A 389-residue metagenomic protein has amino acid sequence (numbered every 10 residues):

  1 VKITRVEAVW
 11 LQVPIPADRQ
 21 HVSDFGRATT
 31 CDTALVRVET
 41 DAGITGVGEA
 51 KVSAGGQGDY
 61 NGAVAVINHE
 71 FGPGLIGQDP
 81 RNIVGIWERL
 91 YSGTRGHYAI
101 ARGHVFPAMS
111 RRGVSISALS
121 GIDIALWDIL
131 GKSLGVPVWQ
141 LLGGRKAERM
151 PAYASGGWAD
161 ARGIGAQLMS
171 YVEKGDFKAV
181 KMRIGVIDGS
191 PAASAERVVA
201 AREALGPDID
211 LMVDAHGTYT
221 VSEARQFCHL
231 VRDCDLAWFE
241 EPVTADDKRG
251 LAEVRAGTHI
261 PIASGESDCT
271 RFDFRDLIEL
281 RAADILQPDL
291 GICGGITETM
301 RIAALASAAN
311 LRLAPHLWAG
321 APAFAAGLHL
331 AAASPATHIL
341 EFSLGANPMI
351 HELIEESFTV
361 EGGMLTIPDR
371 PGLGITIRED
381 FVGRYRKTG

Functional and structural regions predicted by a protein language model:
V1-V47, K51-G55, A346-H351: Structured beta-strand/loop patches that form or line metal/cofactor-binding pockets in enzymes
I3, V36, G43, F71 (+9 more regions): Conserved, mostly hydrophobic/aromatic
R5, E39-S133: Metal- or metallocofactor-binding catalytic centers and their adjacent structured scaffolds across diverse enzyme
G46, A152-G156, K178-M182, L211-A215 (+5 more regions): Hydrophobic faces of well-ordered beta-strands that scaffold small-molecule active sites in alpha/beta enzyme cores
G96, H229, D235, D246-M364 (+1 more regions): Shared catalytic-loop signature of beta/alpha-barrel
W127-G157, I377: Catalytic pocket of metal/acid-base enzymes, prominently hydrolases
G143-T258: Metal-dependent enolase-superfamily TIM-barrel catalytic cores that perform enediolate-based chemistry
L373-G389: Extended hydrophobic packing segments that form well-structured cores
